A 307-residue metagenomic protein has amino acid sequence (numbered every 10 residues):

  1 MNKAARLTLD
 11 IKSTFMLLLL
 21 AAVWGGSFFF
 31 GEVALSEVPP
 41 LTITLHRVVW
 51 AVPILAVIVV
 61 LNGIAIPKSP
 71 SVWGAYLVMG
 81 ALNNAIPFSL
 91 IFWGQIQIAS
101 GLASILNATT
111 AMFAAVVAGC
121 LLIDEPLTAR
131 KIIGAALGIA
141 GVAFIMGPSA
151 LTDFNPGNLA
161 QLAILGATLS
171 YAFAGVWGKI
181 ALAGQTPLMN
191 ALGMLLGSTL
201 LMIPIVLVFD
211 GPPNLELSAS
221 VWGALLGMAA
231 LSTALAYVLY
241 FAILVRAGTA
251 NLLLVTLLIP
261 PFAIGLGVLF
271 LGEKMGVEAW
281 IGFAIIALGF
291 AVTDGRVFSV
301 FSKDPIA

Functional and structural regions predicted by a protein language model:
M1-T42, W93, D153-I180, L200-M202 (+1 more regions): Glycine-/small-residue-enriched transmembrane alpha-helix faces in small-molecule transporters and effluxers
N2-L7, R47-V49, M146, V221-G223 (+1 more regions): C-terminal-most transmembrane helix of multi-pass membrane proteins
L9-T14, E37-L41, L45, K68-G74 (+3 more regions): Juxtamembrane helix-entry segments on the extracytoplasmic side of multipass membrane proteins
A21, T44-H46, N84, A103-T109 (+2 more regions): Helix-helix packing/entry segments at the starts of transmembrane helices
V23, S27-F28, A56-N107, A143-F144 (+1 more regions): Specific transmembrane alpha-helical segments of multi-pass solute transporters/efflux pumps, especially DMT/EamA
T42-P53, N83, I91-R130, A167 (+1 more regions): Specific alpha-helical transmembrane segments that line the substrate/conduction pathway and gating interfaces
L55, A114-V116, A135, T152-D210 (+3 more regions): Transmembrane alpha-helical segments that form core, pore/gating elements of small-molecule transporters/exporters
L55, L77, T109, V116-V117 (+5 more regions): Hydrophobic transmembrane alpha-helices of multi-pass small-molecule transport proteins
